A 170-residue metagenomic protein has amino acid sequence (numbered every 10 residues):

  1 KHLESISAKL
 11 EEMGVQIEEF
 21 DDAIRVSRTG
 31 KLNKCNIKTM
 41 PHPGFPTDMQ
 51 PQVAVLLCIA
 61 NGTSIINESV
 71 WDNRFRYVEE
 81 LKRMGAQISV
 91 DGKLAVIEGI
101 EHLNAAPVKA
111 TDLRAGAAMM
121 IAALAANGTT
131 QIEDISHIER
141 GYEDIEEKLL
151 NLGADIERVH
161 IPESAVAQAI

Functional and structural regions predicted by a protein language model:
K1-I170: Short, structured segments at the rim of ligand-binding sites
